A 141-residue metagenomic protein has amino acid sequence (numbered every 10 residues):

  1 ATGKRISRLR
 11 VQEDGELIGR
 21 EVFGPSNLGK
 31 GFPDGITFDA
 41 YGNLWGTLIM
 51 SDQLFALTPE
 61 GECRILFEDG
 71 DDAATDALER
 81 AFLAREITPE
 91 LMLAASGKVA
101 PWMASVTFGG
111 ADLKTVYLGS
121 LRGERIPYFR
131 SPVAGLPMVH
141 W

Functional and structural regions predicted by a protein language model:
A1, V11, I49, P59 (+2 more regions): Short loop/turn segments immediately following the C-termini of beta-strands
A1-N43: Aromatic-anchored, glycine/proline-accented short structural segments that stabilize local strand-turns or short
G3-S7, D52-F55, E124-P127: Structural signal for beta-propeller blades
S7-R10, L66, W102, D112: Noncatalytic, solvent-exposed loop/strand surfaces of beta-propeller-type extracellular/periplasmic domains
L9-E16, P59-R64, D69-D71, R130-H140: Short loop/turn segments immediately following beta-strands, especially the blade-tip and inter-blade linker loops
R20-K30, L66-S96: Surface-exposed loop and turn segments in beta-propeller and other repeat-based domains that flank or scaffold
P25-G46, S51, I87-M92, S96-T115: Beta-rich, blade/repeat-based domains predominating in secreted/periplasmic proteins but also intracellular
W102-W141: Blade-level signature of beta-propeller repeat domains, shared across WD40, Kelch, NHL, RCC1 and BNR/Asp-box propellers
